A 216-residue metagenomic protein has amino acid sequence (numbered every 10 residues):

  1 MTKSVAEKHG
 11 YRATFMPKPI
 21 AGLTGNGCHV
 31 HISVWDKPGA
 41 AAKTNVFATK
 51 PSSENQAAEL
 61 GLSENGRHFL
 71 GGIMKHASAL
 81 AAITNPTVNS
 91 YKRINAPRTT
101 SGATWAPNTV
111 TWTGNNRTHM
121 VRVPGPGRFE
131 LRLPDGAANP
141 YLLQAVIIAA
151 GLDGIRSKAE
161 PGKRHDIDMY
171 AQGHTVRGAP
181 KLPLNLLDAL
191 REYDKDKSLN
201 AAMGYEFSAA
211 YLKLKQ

Functional and structural regions predicted by a protein language model:
M1-H165, H174-V176: Active-site capping/gating regions of soluble enzymes
I167-Q216: Acidic, glycine-enriched catalytic cores built around paired aspartates
